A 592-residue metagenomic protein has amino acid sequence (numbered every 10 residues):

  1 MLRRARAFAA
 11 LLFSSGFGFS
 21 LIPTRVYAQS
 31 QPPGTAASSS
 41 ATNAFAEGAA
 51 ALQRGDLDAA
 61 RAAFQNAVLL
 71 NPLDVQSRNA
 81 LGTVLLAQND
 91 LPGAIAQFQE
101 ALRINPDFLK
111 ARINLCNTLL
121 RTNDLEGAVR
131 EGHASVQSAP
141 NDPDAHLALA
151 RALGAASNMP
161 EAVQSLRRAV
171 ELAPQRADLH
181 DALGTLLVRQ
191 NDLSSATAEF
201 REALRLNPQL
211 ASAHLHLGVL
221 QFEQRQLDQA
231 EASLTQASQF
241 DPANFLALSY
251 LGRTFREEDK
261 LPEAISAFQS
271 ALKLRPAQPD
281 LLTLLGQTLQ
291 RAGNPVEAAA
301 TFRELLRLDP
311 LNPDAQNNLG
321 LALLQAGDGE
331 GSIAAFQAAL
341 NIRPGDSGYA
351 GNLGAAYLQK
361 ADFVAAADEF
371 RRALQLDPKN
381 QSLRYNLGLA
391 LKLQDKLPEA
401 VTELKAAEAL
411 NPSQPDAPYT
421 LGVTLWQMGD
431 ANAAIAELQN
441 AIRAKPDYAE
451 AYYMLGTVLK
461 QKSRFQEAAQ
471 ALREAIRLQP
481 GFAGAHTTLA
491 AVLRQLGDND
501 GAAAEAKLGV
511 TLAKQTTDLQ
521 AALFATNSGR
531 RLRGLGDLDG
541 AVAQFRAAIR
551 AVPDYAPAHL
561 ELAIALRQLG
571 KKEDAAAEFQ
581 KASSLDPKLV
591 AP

Functional and structural regions predicted by a protein language model:
L21-Q65, L69-L70, Q76, A80 (+1 more regions): N-terminal leader/linker segments that initiate helical-solenoid repeat arrays
A28-S38, Q495, A503-G536, D574-P592: Terminal, low-structured helical/coil segments at or just beyond the last alpha-helical repeat
S39-S40, L73, D107, N141 (+18 more regions): Short coil loop/turn residues that delineate tetratricopeptide repeat
Q53-N66, A87-E100, R121-A134, G154-R168 (+12 more regions): Structural signature of tandem alpha-helical TPR/SEL1-like repeats, specifically the intra-repeat loop/turn
L70, I104, S138, L172 (+12 more regions): Structural marker of alpha-solenoid helical repeat scaffolds
